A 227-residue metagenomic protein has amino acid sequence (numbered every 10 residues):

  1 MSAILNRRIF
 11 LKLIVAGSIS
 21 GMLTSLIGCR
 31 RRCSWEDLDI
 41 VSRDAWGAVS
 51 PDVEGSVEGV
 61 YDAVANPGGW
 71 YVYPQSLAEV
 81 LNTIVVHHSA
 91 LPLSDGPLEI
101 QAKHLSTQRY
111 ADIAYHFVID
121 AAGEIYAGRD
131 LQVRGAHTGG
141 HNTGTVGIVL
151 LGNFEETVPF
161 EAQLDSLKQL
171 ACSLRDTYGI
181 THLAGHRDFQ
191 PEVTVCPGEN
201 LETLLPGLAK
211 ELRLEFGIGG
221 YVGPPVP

Functional and structural regions predicted by a protein language model:
S2-N6, K12-V15, L23-E79, A121-I125 (+3 more regions): Basic/polar, cationic surfaces and motifs that engage anionic cell-wall and phosphate/carboxylate ligands
F10-L11, V85: Short, hydrophobic/proline-enriched secondary-structure or compact coil segments at domain edges
V64-L131: Short, conserved "active-site rim" segments that organize catalytic pockets and cofactor/ligand binding
H87, V149-L150: Conserved beta-strand segments of the P-loop GTPase G domain that flank and frequently precede/overlap
A136: Glycine-rich phosphate/pyrophosphate-binding beta-alpha loops
